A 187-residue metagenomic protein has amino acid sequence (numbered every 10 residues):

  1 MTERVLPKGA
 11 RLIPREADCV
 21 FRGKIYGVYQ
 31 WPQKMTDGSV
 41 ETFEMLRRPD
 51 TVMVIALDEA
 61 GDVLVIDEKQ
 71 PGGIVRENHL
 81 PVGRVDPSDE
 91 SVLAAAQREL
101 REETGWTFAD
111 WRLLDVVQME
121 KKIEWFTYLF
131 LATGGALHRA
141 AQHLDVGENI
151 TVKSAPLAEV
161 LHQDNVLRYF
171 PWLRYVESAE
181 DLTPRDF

Functional and structural regions predicted by a protein language model:
T2-G9, R76-E77, K121-K122, T127 (+2 more regions): Nudix hydrolase/Nudix homology domain
L12-M53, E59: Acidic, metal-coordinating catalytic segment for phosphate/diphosphate chemistry, firing primarily on the Nudix
A17-C19, D115-E120: Short, solvent-exposed loop/turn elements at beta->coil junctions and helix N-caps that rim active or binding pockets
Q30-P32, A56, L131-T133, S154-P156: Short, well-ordered beta-strand micro-motif
P32-D37, E120-R139: Active-site-adjacent beta-strand/loop module that shapes the phosphate/pyrophosphate-binding cleft
F43, V52-R98, V146: Conserved Nudix-box catalytic region and its N-terminal flanking loop in Nudix hydrolases and closely related
E68-P71, R98-E102, W106, F130 (+1 more regions): Recognition helices and adjacent regulatory flanks at domain boundaries
T107-L114: A short coil-to-beta-strand element that immediately follows conserved catalytic motifs
